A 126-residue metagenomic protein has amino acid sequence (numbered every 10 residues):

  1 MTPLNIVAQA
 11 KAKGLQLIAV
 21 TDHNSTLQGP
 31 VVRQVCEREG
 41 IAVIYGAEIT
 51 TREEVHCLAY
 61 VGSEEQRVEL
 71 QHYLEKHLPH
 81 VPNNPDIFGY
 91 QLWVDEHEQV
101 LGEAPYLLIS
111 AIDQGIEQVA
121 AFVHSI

Functional and structural regions predicted by a protein language model:
M1-E53: An N-terminally biased module of ancient metal coordination in phosphate/nucleic-acid-related enzymes
V31-I126: Extended substrate/RNA-proximal surfaces in nucleic-acid metabolism proteins
